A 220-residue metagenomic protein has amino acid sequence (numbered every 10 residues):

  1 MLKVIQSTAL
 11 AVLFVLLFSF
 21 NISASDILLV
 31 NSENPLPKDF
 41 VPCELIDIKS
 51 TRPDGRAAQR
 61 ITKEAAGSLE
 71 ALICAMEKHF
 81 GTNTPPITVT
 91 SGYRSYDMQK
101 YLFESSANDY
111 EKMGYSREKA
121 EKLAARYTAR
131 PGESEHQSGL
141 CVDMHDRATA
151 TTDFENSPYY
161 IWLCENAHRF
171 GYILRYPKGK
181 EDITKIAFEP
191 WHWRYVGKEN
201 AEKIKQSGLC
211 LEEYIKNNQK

Functional and structural regions predicted by a protein language model:
M1-S7: Positively charged n-region of N-terminal signal peptides that target proteins for export
T8-S19: Bacterial N-terminal signal peptides
L17-K220: Extracytoplasmic cell-surface/polysaccharide-interacting catalytic and binding patches
